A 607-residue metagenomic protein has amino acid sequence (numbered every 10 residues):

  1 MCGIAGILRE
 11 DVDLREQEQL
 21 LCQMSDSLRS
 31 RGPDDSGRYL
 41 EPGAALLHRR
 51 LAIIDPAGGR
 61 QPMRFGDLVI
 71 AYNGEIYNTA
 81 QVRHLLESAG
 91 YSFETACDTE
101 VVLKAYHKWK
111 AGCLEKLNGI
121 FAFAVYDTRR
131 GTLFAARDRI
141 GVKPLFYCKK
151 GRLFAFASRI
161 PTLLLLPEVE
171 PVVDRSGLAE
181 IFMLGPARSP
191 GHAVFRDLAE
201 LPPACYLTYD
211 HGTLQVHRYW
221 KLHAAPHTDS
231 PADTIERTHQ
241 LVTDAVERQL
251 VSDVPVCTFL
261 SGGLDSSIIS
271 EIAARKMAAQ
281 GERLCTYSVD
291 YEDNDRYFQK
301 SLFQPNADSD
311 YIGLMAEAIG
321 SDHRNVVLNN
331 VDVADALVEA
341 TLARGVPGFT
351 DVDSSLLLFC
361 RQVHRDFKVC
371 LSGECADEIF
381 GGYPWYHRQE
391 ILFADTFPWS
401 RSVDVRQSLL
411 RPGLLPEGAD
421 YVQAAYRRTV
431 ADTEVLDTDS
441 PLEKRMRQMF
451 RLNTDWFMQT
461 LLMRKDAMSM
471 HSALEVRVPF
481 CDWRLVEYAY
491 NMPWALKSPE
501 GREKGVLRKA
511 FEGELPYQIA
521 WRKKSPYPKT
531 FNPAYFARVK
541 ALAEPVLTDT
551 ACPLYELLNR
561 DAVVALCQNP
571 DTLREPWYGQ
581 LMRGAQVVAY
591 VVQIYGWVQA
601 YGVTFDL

Functional and structural regions predicted by a protein language model:
M1-I4, C22, E41, G112 (+6 more regions): Adenosyl-5′-phosphate
M1-V338, L342-A343, L356, E512-G513 (+2 more regions): Cysteine-centered catalytic environments shared across enzyme families
S230-T238, D351, S355, M446-Q448 (+3 more regions): Conserved acidic
E236-T258, Q362-D366, C370, L461 (+2 more regions): Phosphate/ATP-binding catalytic cores across multiple sugar-kinase/actin-like superfamilies, primarily ASKHA
S301-Q304, A340-L342, P384-L392, L607: Short secondary-structure boundary/capping segments
F367-D377, G381-Y383: Short acidic/histidine-rich active-site segments
F380-D404: A mobile, often basic/glycine-rich helix-loop segment that functions as the active-site lid/recognition loop
